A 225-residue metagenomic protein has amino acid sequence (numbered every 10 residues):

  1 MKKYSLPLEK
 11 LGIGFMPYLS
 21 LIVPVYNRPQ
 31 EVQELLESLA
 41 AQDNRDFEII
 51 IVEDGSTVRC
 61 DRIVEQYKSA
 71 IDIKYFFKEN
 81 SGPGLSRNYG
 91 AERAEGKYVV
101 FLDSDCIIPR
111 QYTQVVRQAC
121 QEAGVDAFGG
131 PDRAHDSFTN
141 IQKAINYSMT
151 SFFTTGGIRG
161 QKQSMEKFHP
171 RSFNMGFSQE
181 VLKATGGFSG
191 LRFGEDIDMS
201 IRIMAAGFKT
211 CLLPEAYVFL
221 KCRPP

Functional and structural regions predicted by a protein language model:
P17-S20, E48, D198: Cell-envelope/extracellular polymer assembly enzymes that use nucleotide-activated donors
E37-D46: Short, acidic, metal-binding catalytic loop of nucleotide-sugar glycosyltransferases
S38, E53-R62, N80-S81, D103-P109: A conserved acidic beta->alpha catalytic loop
R59, C106-A119, I201: Acidic donor-binding/catalytic loop of UDP-sugar-dependent glycosyltransferases, especially processive GT2
K78-A94, V115, M165, H169-F173: Glycine-rich, basic loop-to-helix element that forms the pyrophosphate-binding segment of sugar-nucleotide handling
V99: Short aromatic/hydrophobic "clamp" motif used to bind/position activated sugar donors
Q111-K143, E215-Y217, K221: Conserved donor NDP-sugar-binding/catalytic core segment of glycosyltransferases
S189-P225: Catalytic donor/gating beta->alpha subdomain of glycosyltransferases that bind UDP-sugars
